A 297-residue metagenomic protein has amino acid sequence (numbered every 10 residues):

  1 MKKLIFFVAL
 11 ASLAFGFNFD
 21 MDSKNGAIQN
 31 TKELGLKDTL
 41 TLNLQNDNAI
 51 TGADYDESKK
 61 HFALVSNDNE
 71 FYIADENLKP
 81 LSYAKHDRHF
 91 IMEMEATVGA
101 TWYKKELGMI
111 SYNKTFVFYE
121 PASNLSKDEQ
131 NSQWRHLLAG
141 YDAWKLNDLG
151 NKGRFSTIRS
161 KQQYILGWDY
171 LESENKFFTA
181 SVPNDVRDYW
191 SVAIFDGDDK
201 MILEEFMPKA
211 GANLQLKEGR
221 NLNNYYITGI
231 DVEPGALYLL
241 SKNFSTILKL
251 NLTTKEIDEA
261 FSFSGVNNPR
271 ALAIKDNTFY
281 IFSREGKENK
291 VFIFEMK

Functional and structural regions predicted by a protein language model:
L4-L13: Sec-dependent N-terminal signal peptides
S23-Q45, S82-M92, D128-K161, K200-N223: Surface-exposed loop and turn segments in beta-propeller and other repeat-based domains that flank or scaffold
Q45-E57, F90-Y103, K145-E172, A212-P234 (+1 more regions): Beta-rich, blade/repeat-based domains predominating in secreted/periplasmic proteins but also intracellular
N46, A63-D68, W102, M109-K114 (+3 more regions): Conserved beta-strand positions in repeat-built beta-propeller and related beta-rich domains
L64-K85: Beta-propeller domains
E70-A74, T115-A122, V186-I194, S245-L248 (+1 more regions): Structural motif
D75-K79, P121-L125, D196-K200, N251-K255 (+1 more regions): Short loop/turn segments that connect beta-strands within beta-propeller blades
A271-K297: Blade-level signature of beta-propeller repeat domains, shared across WD40, Kelch, NHL, RCC1 and BNR/Asp-box propellers
